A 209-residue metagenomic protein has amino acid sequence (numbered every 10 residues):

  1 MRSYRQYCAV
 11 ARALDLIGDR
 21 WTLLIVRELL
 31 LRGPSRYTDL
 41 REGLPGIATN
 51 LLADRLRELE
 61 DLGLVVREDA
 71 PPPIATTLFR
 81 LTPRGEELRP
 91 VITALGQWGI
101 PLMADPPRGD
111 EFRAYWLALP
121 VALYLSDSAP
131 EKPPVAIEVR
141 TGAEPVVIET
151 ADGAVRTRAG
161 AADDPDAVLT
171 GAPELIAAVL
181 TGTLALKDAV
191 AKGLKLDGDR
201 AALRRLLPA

Functional and structural regions predicted by a protein language model:
M1-Q6: N-terminal intrinsically disordered/low-complexity leader segments
C8-I47: N-terminal helix-turn-helix DNA-binding core of bacterial DNA-binding proteins
G18, P71-A94: Basic, amphipathic "hinge/linker" alpha-helix immediately C-terminal to the N-terminal HTH DNA-binding motif
L52-L62: Basic amphipathic alpha-helical segments that dock to polyanions
R84-V147, R200-A209: Acidic, aliphatic-rich amphipathic alpha-helical segments
A162-A209: C-terminal interaction segments
